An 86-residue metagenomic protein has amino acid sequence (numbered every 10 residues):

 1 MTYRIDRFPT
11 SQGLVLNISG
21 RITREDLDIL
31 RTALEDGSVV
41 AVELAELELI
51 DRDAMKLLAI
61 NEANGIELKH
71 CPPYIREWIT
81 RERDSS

Functional and structural regions predicted by a protein language model:
M1-L14: Short beta-strand/loop segment at the start of cytosolic alpha/beta domains
V15-S86: Amphipathic alpha-helical interaction surfaces in cytosolic regulatory modules
